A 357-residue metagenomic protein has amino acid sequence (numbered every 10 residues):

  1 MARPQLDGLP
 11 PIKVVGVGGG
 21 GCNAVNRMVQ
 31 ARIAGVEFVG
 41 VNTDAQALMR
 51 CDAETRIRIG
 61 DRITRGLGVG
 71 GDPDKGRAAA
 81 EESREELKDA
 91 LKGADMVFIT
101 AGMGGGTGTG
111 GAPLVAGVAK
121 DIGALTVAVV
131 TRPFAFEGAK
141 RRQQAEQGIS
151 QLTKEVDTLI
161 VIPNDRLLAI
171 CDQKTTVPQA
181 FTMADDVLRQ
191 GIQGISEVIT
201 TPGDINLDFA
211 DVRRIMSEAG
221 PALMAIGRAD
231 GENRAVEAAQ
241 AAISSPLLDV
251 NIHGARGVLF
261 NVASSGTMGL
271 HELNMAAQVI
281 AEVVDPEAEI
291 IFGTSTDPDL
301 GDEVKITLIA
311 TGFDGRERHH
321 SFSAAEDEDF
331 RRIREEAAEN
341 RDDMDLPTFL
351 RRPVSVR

Functional and structural regions predicted by a protein language model:
M1-R357: Tubulin/FtsZ superfamily GTPase core signature
